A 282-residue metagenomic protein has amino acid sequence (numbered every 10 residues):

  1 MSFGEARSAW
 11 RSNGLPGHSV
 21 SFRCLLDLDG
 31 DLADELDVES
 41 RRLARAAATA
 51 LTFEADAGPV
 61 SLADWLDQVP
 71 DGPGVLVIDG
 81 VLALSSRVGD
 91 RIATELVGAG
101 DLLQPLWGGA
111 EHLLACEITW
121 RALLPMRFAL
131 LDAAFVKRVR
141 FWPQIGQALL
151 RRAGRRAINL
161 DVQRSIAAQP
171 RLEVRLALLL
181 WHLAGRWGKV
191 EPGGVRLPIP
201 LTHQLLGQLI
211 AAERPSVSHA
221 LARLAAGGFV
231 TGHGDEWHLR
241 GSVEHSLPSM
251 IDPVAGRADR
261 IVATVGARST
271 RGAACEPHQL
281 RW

Functional and structural regions predicted by a protein language model:
S2-L66, P70-D71, D101-L102, G108-A110: Cyclic nucleotide-binding regulatory module and flanking cytosolic helices
D71-G89, A99-D101: Glycine- and acidic-residue-biased ligand/ion/polar-headgroup-sensing regions
G74, T94, R127-A129, P198 (+1 more regions): A residue-level structural signature of the nucleotidyltransferase/glycosyltransferase Rossmann-like core
G80-V81, L176, V217: Hydrophobic structural packing positions in well-ordered secondary structure
E95-I158: Cyclic-nucleotide recognition modules
Q144-L209: Polybasic "coupling" helices that flank or enter modular domains
G185-W282: Phosphate-/nucleic-acid-contacting segments
